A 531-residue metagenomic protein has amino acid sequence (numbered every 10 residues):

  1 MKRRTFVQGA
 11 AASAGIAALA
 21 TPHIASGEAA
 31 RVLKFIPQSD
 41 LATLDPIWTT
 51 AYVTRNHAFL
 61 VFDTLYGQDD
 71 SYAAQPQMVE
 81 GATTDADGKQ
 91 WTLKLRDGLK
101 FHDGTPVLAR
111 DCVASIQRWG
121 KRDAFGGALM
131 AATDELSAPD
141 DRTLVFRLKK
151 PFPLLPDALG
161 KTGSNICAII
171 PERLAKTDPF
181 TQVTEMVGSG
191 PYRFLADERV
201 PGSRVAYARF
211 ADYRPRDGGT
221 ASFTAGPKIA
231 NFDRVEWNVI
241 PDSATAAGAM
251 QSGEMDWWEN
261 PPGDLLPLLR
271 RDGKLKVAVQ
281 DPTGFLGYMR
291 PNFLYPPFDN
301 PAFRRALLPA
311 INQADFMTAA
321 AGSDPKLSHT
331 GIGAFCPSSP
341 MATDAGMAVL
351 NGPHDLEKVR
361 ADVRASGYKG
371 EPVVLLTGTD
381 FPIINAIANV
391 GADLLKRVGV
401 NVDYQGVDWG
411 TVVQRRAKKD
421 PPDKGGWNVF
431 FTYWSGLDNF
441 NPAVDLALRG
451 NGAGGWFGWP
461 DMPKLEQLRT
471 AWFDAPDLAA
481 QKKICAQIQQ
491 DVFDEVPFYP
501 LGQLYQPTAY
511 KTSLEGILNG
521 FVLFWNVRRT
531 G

Functional and structural regions predicted by a protein language model:
I36-A86, Q117, V187: N-terminal lobe/hinge region of extracytoplasmic solute-binding protein
E80-F125, S137-P139, V145-R147, A246-A249 (+1 more regions): Aromatic- and charge-enriched surface segment that lines or borders ligand/interaction sites
K94, A128-V200: Surface-exposed binding/hinge segments that line and control ligand-binding clefts or catalytic entry sites
P201-S203, D242-T245, P261, R360-G436 (+2 more regions): Ligand/substrate-recognition segments at binding pockets and active sites
P215-L268, N401: Ligand-site clamp/hinge motif
L294, F298-S339, A386-I387, V492-P500: Periplasmic-binding protein-like
K326-A365, T379-A386: Structural transition elements
L350-G352, D403-Q414, P442-T512, G531: Extracytoplasmic/peripheral linker and loop segments enriched in polar/acidic and small residues with frequent Thr/Pro
